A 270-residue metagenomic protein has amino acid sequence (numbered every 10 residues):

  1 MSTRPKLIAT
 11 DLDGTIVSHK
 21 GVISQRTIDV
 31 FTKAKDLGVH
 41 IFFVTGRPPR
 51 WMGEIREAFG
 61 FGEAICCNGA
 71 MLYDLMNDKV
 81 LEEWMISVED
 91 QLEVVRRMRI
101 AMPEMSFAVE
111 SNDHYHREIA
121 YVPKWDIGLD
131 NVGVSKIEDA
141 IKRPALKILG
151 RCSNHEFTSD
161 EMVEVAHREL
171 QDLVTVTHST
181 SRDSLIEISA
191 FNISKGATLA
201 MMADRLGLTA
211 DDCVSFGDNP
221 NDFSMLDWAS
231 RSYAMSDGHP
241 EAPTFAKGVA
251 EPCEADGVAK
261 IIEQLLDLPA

Functional and structural regions predicted by a protein language model:
S2-L7, I23-S24, E187-A270: Mg2+-dependent phosphoryl-transfer enzymes with acidic/Ser/Thr/Gly-rich catalytic loops
D11: Active-site residues of response regulator receiver
H19-K124: Active-site phosphate-binding/coordination module
A34, T45, N68, I148 (+3 more regions): Residue-level signal for inorganic ion chemistry
F59-G60, N68, L170-D172, W228-A229 (+1 more regions): Short, structured coil segments at secondary-structure junctions
F61-C67, L129, S232-S236, A250: Short hydrophobic/aromatic-enriched beta-strand-loop microsegments
A101-F216, P220-F223, W228: Conserved acidic, metal-coordinating active-site core of Asp-based, Mg2+-dependent phosphoryl-transfer enzymes
